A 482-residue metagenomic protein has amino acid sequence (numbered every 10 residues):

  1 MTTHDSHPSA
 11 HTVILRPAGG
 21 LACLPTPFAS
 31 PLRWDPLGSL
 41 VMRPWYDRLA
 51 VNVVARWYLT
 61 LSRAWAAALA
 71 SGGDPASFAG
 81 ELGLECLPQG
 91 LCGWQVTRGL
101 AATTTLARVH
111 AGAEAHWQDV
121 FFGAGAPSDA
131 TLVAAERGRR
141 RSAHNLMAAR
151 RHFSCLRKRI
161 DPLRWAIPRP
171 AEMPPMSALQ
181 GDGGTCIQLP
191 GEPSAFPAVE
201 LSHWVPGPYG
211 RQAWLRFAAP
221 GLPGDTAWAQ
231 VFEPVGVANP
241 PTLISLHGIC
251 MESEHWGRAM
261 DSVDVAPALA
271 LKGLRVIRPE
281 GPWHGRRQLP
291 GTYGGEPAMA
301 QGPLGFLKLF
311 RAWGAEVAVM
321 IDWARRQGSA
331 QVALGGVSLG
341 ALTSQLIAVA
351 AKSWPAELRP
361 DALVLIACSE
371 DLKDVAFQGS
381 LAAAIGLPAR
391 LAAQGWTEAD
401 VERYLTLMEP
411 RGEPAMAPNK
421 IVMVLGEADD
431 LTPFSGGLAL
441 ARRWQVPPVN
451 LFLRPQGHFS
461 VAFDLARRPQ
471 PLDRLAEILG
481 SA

Functional and structural regions predicted by a protein language model:
M1-R211: N-terminal targeting or regulatory segments adjacent to alpha/beta-hydrolase or S9 domains
P220-P290: Short, surface-exposed "cap/lid" segments of acyl-processing enzymes
A259, L346-I347, N419, P433-R443 (+1 more regions): Short alpha-helix in the alpha/beta-hydrolase fold that links the catalytic acid
P290-Q327: Alpha/beta-hydrolase active-site loop
L346-W396: Hydrolase active-site cap/lid region
D371-L372, E427-T432, H458-F459: Acidic catalytic loop of the alpha/beta-hydrolase fold
M416-A417, M423-L425, D429: Short beta-strand/loop motif that positions the catalytic acidic residue of the alpha/beta-hydrolase fold
L438-A482: C-terminal catalytic histidine-bearing segment of alpha/beta-hydrolase fold enzymes
